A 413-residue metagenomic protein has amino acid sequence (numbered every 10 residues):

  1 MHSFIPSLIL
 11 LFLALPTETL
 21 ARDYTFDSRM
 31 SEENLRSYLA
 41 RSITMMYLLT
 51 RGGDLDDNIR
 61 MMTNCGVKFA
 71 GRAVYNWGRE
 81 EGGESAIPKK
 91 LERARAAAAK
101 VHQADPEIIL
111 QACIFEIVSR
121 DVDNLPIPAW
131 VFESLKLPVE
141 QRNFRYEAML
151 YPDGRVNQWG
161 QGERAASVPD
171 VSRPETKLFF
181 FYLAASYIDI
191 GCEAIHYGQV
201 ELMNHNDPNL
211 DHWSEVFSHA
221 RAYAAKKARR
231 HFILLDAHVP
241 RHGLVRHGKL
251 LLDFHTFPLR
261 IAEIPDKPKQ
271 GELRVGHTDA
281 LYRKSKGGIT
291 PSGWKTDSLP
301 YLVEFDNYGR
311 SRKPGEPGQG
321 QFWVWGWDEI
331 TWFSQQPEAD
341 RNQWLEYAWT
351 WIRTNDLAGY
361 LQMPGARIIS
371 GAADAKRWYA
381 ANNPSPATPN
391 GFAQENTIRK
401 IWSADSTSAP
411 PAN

Functional and structural regions predicted by a protein language model:
H2-I9: Sec-dependent signal peptide recognition, specifically the positively charged N-region followed immediately by
A14-P16: N-terminal signal peptide c-region/cleavage motif recognized by signal peptidases
R22-N413: Glycan-processing catalytic domains of CAZymes
